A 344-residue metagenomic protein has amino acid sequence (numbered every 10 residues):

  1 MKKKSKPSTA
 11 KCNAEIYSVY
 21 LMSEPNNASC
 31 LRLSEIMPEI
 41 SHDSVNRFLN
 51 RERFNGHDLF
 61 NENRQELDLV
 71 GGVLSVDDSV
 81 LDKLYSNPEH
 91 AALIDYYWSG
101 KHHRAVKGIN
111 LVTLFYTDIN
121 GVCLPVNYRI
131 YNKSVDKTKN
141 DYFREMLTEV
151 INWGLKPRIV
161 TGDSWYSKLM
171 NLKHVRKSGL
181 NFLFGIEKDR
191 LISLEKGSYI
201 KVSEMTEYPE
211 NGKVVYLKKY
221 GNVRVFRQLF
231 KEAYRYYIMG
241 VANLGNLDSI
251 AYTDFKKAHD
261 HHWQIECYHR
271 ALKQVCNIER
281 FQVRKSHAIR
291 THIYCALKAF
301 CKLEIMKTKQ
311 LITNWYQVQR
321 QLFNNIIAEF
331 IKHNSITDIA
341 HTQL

Functional and structural regions predicted by a protein language model:
M1-A10, A14, V19, E24-N26 (+2 more regions): Single, function-defining residue in the core of a domain
P7-S8, E35-F48: Short, basic interhelical loop/turn and adjoining N-cap of the next helix at nucleic-acid- or acidic-partner-contacting
T9-A10, M22-P25, E35-M37, N63-L67 (+1 more regions): Short secondary-structure boundary/capping segments within folded domains
C12, A28, I40-S44, F54-L59 (+4 more regions): Generic alpha-helix structural propensity
L31: Residues within the helices of the helix-turn-helix
V45-N46, L59-Q65, N140-E145, P157: Hydrophobic, well-ordered secondary-structure segments that either form specific early membrane-associated helices used
V45-R51, H287-A288: Short linear loop/turn motifs
L49-N120: Active-site-proximal, Lys/Arg-enriched surface segment that forms a nucleic-acid-binding/basic interface patch
